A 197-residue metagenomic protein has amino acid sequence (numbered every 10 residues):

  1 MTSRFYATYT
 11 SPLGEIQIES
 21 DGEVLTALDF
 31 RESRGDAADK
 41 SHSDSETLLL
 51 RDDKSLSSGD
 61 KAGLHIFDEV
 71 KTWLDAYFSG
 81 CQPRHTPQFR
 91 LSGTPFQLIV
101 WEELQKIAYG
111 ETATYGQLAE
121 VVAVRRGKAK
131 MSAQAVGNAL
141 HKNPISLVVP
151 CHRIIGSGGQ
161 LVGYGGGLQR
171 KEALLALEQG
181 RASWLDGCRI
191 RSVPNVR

Functional and structural regions predicted by a protein language model:
M1-A27, R34: DNA-contacting interfaces and partner/effector-binding or oligomerization modules in DNA-centric proteins
A7-Y9, T72, S79-R197: Nucleic acid-binding interface residues in structured DNA/RNA-binding domains, emphasizing the DNA-engaging scaffolds
S11-E15, A62-G63, R153: Conformational gate/switch positions in structured elements
I16, L64, D68, C188-P194: Residue-level marker of intrinsically disordered, low-complexity segments enriched for small/polar residues
Q17-S20, L64, V136-G137, N143: A generic structural signal for ordered secondary structure
S20-T86: Compact structured core domains
